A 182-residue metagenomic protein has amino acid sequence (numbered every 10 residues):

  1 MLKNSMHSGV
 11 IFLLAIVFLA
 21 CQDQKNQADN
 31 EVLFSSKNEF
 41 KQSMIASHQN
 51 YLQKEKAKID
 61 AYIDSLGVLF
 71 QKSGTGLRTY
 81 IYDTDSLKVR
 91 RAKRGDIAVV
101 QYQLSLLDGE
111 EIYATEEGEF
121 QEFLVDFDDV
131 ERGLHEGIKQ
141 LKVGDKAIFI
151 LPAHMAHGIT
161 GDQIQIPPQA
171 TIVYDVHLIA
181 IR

Functional and structural regions predicted by a protein language model:
L2-M6, C21-R182: Cross-family detector of peptidyl-prolyl cis-trans isomerase
S5-L14: Sec-dependent signal peptide hydrophobic core
